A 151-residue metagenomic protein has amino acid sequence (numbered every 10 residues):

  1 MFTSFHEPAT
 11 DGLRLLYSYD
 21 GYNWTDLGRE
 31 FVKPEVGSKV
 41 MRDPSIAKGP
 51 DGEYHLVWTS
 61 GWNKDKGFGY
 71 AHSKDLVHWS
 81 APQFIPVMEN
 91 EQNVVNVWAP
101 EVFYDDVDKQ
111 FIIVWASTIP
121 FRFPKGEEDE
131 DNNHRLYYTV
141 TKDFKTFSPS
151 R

Functional and structural regions predicted by a protein language model:
M1-V97, F103-R151: Beta-rich carbohydrate-recognition and catalytic domains
